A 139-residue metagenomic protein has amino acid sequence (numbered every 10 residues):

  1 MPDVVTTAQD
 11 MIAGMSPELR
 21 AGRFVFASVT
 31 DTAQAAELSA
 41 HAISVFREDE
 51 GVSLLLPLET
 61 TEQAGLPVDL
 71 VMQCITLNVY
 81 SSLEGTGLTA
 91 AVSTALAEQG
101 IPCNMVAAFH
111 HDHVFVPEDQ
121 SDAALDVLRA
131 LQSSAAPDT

Functional and structural regions predicted by a protein language model:
M1-T94: Regulatory modules associated with amino-acid/nitrogen control
H41, G100-M105: A short linear hydrophobic-aromatic micro-motif
V45, D69, S121-T139: Charge-rich, low-aromatic oligomerization/scaffolding segments with amphipathic character
G51-L56, H110-P117: A generic structural motif
L58-T61, P117-D122: Helix N-cap motif at beta-to-alpha junctions
Q73-I75, Q99-I101, D112: Generic beta-strand structural signal
Q73-S81, N104-V106, S133-T139: Conserved short beta-strand edge segments in small beta-sheet-based binding/regulatory domains
A95-I101, V127-L131: Generic non-transmembrane alpha-helical segments
